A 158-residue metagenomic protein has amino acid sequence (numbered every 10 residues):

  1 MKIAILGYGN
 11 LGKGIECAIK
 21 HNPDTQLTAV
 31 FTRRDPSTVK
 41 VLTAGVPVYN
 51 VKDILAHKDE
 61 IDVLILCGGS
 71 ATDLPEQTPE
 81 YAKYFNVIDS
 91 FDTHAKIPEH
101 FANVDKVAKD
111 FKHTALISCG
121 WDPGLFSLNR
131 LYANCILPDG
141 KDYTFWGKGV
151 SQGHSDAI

Functional and structural regions predicted by a protein language model:
K2-I15: Glycine-rich adenosine-cofactor-binding loop
H21-L42: NAD(P)-binding Rossmann-fold cofactor-contacting core
L27-R33, V48, L64-C67: Short, hydrophobic beta-strand segments that form beta-sheet elements in well-ordered domains
P47-D53: Short acidic-hydrophobic, aromatic-tinged amphipathic segments that line or gate anion-handling sites
I54-H57, V63, A71-S90: Rossmann-fold NAD(P) dinucleotide-binding segment
V87-S90, A115-C119, F145: General beta-strand structural signal in soluble alpha/beta enzymes
F91-A115: Rossmann-fold NAD(P)-binding glycine/threonine-rich loop
W121-I158: Conserved anion/nucleotide-ligand pocket segment
